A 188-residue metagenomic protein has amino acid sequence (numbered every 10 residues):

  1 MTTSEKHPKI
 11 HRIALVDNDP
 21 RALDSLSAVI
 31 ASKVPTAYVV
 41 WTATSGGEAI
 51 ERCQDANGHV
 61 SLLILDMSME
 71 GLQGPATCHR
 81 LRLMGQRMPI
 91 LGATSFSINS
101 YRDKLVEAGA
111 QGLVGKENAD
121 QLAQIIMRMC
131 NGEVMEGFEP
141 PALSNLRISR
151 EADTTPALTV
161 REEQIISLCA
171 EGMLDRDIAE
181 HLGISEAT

Functional and structural regions predicted by a protein language model:
D17, I64-M67, T94: Active-site residues of response regulator receiver
P20-W41: Two-component/phosphorelay signaling modules centered on CheY-like receiver
T42-L62: Acidic, metal-coordinating helix/loop segments flanking the phosphotransfer/catalytic sites of two-component signaling
S45-E48, E70-A76: Acidic catalytic/metal-coordinating carboxylates
E51, P75-R87: Short amphipathic alpha-helix used as the core "switch/output" element in two-component signaling
R87-S97, A110: A short, hydrophobic beta-strand element within the central beta-sheet of small alpha/beta folds
R102-E107, Q111-P156, V160: Short, flexible helix-to-coil linker/hinge segments that flank and couple to helix-turn-helix
G172-T188: Recognition helix of helix-turn-helix DNA-binding domains
